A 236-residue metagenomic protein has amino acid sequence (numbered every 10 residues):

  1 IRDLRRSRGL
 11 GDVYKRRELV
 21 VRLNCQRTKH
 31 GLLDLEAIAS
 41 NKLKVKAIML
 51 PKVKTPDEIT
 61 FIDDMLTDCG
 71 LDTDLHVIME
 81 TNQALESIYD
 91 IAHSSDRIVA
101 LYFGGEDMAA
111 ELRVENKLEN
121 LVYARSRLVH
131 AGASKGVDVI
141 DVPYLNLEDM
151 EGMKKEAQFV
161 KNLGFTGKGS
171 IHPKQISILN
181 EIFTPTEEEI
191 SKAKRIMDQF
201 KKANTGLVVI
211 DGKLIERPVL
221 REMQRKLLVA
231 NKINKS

Functional and structural regions predicted by a protein language model:
R2, R8, D12-S236: Expand to "…catalyze enediolate/carbanion chemistry for C-C bond making/breaking, isomerization, decarboxylation
